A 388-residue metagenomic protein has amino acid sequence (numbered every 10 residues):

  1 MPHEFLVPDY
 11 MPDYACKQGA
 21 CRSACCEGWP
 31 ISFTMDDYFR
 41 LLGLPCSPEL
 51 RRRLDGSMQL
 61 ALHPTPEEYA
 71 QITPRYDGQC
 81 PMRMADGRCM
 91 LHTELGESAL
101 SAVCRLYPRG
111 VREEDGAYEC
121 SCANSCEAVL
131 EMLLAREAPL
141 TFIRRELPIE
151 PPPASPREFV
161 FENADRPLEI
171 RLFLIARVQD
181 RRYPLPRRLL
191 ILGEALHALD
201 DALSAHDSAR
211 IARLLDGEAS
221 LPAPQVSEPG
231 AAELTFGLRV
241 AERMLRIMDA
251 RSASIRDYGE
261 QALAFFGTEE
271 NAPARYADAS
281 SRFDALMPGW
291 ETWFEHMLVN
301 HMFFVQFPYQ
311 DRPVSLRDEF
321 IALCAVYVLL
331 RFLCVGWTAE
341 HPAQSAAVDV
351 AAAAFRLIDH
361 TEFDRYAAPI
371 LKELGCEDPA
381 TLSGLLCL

Functional and structural regions predicted by a protein language model:
M1-D9, R51-C89, E97-L106: Short, charged low-complexity linear segments at domain edges
P8, P152, R210: Catalytic cores of enzymes that engage adenine nucleotides and/or redox cofactors via long glycine-rich, Lys/Arg/His
P12, K17-E68: Polybasic, low-complexity association/targeting segments
D13-I31, R75-G110, A123-L130: Local cysteine-cluster metal-coordination motifs and their immediate loop/turn environment, predominantly Fe-S cluster
C16, E94, V160, L316-F320: Short, charged/polar micro-motifs that form catalytic or ligand-binding hotspots
Q18, R22, R171, L323-Y327: Short runs of predominantly hydrophobic/aromatic residues within well-ordered alpha helices that form helix-helix
G87, L95-E194: Internal, well-ordered alpha/beta segment that forms a basic, Gly-enriched binding/recognition surface
R182-L388: Hydrophobic, aromatic-lined core segments that form the binding pocket/scaffold for planar heteroaromatic ligands
